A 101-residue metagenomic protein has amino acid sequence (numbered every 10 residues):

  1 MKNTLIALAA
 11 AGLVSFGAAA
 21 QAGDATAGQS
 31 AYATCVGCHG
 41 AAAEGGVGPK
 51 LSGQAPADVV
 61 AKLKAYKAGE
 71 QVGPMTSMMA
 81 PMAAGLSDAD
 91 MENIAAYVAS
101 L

Functional and structural regions predicted by a protein language model:
M1-L8: Bacterial N-terminal signal peptides that target proteins for export
G12, P81-L101: C-terminal capping alpha-helices of c-type cytochrome domains
G12-Y32, V60: Electrostatic cytochrome c docking/interface patches
A22, A41, Y97: Residue-level hotspots at or immediately adjacent to binding/recognition sites across diverse folds
A25, A31, E44, V72-P74: Short sequence/structural segments immediately N-terminal
A33-A41, I94: The canonical Cys-X-X-Cys-His
A43-V72, A80-A84: Gly/Gly-Pro-rich "capping" loops immediately C-terminal to redox-active cysteine motifs in periplasmic/lumenal
